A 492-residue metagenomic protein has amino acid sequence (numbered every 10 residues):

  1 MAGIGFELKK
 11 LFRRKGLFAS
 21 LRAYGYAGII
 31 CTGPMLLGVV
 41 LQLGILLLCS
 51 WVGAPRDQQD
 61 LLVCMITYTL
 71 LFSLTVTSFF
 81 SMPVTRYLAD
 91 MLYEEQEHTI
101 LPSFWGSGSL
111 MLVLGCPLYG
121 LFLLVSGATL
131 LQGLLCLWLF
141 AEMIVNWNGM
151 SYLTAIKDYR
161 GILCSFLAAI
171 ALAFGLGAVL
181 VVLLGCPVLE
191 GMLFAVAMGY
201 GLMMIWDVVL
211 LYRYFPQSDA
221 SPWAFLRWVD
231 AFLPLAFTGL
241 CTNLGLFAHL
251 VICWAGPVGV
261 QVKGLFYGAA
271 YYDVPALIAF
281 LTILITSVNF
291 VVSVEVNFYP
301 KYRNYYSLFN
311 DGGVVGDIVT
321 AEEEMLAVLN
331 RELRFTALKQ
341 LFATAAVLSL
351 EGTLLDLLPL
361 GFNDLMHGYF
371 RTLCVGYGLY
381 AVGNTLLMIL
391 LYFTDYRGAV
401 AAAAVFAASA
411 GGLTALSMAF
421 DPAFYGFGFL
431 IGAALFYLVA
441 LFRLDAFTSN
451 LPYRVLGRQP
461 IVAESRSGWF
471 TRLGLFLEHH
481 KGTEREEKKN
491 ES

Functional and structural regions predicted by a protein language model:
M1-Q42, D60, C64, L226-L235 (+1 more regions): N-terminal membrane topogenesis motif
S20-L36, L163, S221-A248, L333-F342 (+1 more regions): Hydrophobic faces of transmembrane alpha-helices in multi-pass small-molecule transporters and flippases across diverse
V63-A89, N243, F247, A276-K301: Small-residue-rich midsections of specific transmembrane alpha-helices
T67-F72, G108-V113, L121-L153, A343-S349 (+1 more regions): Alpha-helical transmembrane segments of multi-pass membrane proteins
L92-F104, D273-L357: Specific pore-lining/lateral-gate transmembrane helices of multi-pass inner-membrane transport and insertion machines
L153-V179, L390-G412: Alpha-helical transmembrane segments of multi-pass membrane transporters/permeases
S165-Y212, A423-D445: Hydrophobic alpha-helical transmembrane segments
A195-G199, M203-E295: Transmembrane helical elements of multi-pass membrane transporters/channels
